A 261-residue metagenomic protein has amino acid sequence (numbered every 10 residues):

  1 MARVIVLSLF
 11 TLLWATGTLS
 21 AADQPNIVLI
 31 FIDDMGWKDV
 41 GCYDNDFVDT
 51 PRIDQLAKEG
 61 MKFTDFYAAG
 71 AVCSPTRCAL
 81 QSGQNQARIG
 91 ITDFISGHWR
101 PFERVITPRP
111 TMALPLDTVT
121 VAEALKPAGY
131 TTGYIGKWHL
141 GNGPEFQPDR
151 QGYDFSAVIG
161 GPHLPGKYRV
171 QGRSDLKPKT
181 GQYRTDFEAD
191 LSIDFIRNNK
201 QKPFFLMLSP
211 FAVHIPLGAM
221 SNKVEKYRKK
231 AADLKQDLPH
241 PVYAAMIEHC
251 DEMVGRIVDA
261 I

Functional and structural regions predicted by a protein language model:
R3, L19-I261: Formylglycine-dependent sulfatase
V4-T16: Bacterial N-terminal signal peptides
